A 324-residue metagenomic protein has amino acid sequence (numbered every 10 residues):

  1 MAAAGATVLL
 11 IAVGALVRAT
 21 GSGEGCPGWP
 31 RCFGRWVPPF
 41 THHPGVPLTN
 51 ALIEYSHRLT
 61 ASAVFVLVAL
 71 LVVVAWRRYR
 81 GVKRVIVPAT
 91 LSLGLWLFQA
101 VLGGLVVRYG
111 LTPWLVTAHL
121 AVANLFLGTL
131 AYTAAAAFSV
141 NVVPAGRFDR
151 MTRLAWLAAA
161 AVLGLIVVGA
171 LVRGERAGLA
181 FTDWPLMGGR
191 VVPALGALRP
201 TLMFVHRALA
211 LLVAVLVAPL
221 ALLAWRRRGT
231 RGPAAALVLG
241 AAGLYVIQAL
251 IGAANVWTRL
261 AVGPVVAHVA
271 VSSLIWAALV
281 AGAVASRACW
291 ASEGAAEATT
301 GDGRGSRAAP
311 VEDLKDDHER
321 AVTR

Functional and structural regions predicted by a protein language model:
M1-G25, A160-R173: N-terminal signal-anchor transmembrane alpha helix
M1-T7, R84-S92, P144-G164, P233-G243: Interfacial segments of alpha-helical transmembrane regions
V13-G28, L97-L120, V172-P185, A249-S273: Interfacial helix-loop-helix junctions of multi-pass membrane proteins
R18-Y55, G174-R199: Extracytosolic (periplasmic/ER-lumenal) interhelical loops and adjacent juxtamembrane/interface segments of multi-pass
N50-L70, L115-L127, V167, P200-P219 (+1 more regions): Membrane-interface loop-to-helix entry segments
A75-T90, A221-A241, D316: Membrane-interface helix-loop-helix junctions at transmembrane boundaries of multi-pass membrane enzymes, predominantly
Y132-R150, L154, A278-R324: A juxtamembrane structural motif centered on a specific transmembrane helix
V167-V213, A218, W225: Membrane-interfacial catalytic/cofactor-binding modules of polytopic membrane enzymes
